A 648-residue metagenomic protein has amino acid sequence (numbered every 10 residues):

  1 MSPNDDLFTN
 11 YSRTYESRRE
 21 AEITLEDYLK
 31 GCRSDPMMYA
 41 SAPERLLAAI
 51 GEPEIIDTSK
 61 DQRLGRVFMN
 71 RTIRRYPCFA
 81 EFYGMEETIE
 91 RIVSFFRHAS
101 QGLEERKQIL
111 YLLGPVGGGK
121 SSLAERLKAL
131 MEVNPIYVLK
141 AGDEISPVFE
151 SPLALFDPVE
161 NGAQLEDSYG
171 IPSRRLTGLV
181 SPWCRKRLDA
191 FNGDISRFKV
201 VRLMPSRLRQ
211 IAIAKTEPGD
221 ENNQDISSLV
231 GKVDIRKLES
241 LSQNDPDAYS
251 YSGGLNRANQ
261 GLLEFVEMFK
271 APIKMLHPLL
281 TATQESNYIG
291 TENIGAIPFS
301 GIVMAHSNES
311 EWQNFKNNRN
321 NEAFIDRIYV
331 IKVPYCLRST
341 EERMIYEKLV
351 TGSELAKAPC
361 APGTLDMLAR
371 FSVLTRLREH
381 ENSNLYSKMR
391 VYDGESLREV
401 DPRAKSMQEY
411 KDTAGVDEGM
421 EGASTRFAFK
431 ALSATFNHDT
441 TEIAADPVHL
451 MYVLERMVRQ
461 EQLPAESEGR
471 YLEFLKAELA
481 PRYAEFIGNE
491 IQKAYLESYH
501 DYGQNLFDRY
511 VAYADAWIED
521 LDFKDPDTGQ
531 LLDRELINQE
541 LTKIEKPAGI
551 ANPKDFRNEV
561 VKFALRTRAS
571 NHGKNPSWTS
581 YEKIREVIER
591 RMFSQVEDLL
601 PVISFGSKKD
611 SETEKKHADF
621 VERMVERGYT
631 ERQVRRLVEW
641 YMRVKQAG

Functional and structural regions predicted by a protein language model:
M1-I56, G117: N-terminal accessory segments that target, anchor, or regulate ATP-driven/P-loop NTPase machines and associated
P36-G648: Conserved ASCE/P-loop NTPase catalytic core
